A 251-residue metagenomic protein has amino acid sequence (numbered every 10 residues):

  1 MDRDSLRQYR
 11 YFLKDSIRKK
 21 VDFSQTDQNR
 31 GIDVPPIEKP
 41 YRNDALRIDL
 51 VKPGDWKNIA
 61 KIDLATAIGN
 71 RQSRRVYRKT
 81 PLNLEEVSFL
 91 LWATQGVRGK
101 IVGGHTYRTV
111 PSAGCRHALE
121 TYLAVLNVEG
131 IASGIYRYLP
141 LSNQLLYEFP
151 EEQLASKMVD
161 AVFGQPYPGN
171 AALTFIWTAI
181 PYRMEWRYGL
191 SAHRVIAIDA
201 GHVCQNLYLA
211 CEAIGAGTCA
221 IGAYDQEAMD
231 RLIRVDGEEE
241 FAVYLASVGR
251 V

Functional and structural regions predicted by a protein language model:
M1-T174, P181, Y224-V251: N-terminal accessory segments that position/regulate proteins before the catalytic core
L90, T121, A171, F175-M184 (+1 more regions): Small-aliphatic-rich amphipathic alpha-helix that forms the alpha element of a beta-alpha
